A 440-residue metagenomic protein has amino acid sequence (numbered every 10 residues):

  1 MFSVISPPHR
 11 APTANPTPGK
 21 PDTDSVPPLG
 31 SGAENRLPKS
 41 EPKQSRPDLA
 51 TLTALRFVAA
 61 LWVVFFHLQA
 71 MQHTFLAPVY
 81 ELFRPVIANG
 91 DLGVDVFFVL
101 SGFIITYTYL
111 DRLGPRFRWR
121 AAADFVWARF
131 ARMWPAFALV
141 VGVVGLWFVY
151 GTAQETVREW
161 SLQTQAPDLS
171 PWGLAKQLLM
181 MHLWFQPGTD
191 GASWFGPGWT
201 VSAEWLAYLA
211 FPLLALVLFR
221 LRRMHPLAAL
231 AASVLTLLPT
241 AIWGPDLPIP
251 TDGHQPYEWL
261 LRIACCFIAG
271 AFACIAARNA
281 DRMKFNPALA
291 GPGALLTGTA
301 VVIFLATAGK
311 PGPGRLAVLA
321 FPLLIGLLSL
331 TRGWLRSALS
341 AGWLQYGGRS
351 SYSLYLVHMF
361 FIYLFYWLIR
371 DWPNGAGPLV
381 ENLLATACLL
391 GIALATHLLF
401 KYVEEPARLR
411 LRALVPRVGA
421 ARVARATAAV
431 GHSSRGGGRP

Functional and structural regions predicted by a protein language model:
M1-I242, T251, I263, S350 (+1 more regions): Membrane-cytosol interface segments of multi-pass membrane proteins, especially ER/Golgi lipid-handling enzymes
Y107-G114, C274-R278, G326-S329: Regular secondary-structure segments
V144, F148, T152, C274 (+5 more regions): Juxtamembrane/transmembrane-helix interface segments of polytopic membrane transporters
D190-F195, P248-Y257, I303-P313: Membrane-interface helix caps and helix-loop-helix hairpins in membrane proteins
V217-H225, A276-A288, A308-P311, R336-A341: Membrane-interface helix-boundary motifs at transmembrane edges
P250-E258, R262-I275: Acidic, glycine-rich loop-and-beta core segments that form the ion-binding/anion-interacting portion of active sites
I263, F267, A271-F272, G291-E405 (+2 more regions): Alpha-helical transmembrane segments of multi-pass integral membrane proteins
